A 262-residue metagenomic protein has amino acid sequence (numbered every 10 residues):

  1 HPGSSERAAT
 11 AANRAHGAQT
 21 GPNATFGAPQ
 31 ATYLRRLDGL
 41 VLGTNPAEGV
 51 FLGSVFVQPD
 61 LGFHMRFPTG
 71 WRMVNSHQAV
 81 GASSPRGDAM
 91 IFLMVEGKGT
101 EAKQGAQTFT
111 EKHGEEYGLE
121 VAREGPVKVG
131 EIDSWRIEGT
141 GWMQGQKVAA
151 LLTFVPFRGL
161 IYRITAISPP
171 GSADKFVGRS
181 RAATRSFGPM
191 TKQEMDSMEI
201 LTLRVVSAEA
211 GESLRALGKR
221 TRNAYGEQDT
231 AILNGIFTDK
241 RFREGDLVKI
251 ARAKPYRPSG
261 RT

Functional and structural regions predicted by a protein language model:
H1-E212, K219-R222, Q228, G235 (+2 more regions): Extracytoplasmic and endomembrane cell-envelope/extracellular-matrix remodeling and assembly machinery
